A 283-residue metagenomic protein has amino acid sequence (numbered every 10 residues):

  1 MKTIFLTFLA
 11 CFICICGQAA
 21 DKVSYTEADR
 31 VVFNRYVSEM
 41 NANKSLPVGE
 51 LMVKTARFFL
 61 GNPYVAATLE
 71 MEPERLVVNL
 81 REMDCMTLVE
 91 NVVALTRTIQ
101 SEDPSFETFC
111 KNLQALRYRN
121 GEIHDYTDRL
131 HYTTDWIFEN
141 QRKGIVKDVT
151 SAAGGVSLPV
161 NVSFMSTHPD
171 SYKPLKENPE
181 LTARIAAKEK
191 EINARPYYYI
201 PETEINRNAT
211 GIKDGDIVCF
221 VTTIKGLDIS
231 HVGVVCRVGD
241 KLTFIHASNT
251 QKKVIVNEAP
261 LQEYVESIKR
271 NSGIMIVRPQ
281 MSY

Functional and structural regions predicted by a protein language model:
M1-E27: Bacterial Sec-dependent N-terminal signal peptides
D21-E90: Cationic-aromatic interfacial patches
V31-S38, K44-E50, Y199, D228 (+2 more regions): Mature, folded catalytic cores of secreted/periplasmic enzymes
Y36-E39, T55, F59, N112 (+3 more regions): Residues that form generic nucleotide/phosphate-binding pockets
N62-I192, R237, I245-N249: Acidic/His-rich structured neighborhood in mature extracellular/periplasmic domains
Y197-N208, T222: Short alpha-helix capping/helix-loop boundary micro-motifs
G211-I212: Short, well-ordered loop/turn sites that connect or cap secondary structure elements
D216-Y283: C-terminal soluble interaction/assembly domains
